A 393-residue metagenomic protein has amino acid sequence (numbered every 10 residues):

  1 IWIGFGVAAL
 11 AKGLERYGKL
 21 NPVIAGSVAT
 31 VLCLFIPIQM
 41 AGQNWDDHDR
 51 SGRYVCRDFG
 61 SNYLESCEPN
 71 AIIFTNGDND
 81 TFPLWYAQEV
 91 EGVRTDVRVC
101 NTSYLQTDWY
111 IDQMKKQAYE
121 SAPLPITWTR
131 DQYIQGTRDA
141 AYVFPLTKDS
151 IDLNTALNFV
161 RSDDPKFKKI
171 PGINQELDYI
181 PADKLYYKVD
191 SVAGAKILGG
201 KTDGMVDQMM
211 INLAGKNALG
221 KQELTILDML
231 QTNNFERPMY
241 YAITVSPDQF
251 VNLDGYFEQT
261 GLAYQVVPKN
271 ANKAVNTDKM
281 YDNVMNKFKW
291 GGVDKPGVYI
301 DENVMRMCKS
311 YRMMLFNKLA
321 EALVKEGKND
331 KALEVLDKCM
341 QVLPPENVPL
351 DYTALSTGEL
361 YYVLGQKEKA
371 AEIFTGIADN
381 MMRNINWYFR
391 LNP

Functional and structural regions predicted by a protein language model:
I1-N70, A87-P393: ER/secretory pathway lumenal C-terminal domains and tails of membrane proteins involved in glycoprotein biogenesis
F82-Y86: Phosphate- and divalent-cation-binding pockets in alpha/beta enzyme and binding domains that engage nucleotide-derived
